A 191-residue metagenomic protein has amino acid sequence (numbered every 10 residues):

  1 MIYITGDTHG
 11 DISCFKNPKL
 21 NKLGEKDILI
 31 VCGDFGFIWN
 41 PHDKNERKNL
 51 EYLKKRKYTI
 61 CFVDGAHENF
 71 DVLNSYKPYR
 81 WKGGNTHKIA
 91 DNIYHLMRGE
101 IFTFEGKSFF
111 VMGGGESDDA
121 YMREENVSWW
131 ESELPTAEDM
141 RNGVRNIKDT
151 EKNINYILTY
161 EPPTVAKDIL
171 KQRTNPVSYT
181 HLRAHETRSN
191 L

Functional and structural regions predicted by a protein language model:
M1-Y3: Extreme N-terminal starter segment of soluble prokaryotic enzymes
T5, G10-F104: Core catalytic region of metal-dependent phosphoesterases/phosphodiesterases, especially metallo-beta-lactamase-like
T8, E161, R183: Histidine-centered catalytic micro-motifs
F35, A66-H67, G99-I101, S108 (+3 more regions): Short, flexible active-site-adjacent loop segments at beta-strand->alpha-helix junctions, enriched in small/polar
D91, E105-Y179: Active-site-proximal loop/helix segment associated with metal-binding centers of metalloenzymes
T180-T187: Conserved small/polar residues in nucleotide/adenosyl-binding loops
L191: Cytosolic catalytic cores of cyclic-nucleotide second-messenger enzymes
